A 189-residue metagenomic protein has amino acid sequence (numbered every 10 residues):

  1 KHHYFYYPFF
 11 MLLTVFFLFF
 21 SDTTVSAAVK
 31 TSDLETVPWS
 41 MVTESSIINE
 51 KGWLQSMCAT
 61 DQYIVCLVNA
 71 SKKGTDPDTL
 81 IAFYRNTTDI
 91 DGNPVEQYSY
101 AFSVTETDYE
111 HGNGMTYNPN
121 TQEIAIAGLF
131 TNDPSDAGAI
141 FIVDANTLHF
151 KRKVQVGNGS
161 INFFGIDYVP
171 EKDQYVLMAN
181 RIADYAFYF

Functional and structural regions predicted by a protein language model:
F17-V29: Sec-dependent signal peptide cleavage junction
A28-E50, Y98-S99: A short helix->beta-strand "capping" segment at the edge of beta-propeller domains
S45-D76: Beta-strand-rich domains and repeat architectures in extracellular enzymes and scaffolds, especially beta-propellers
E50-C58, T107-T116, N158-V169: Repeated scaffold domains used in trafficking and secretory/extracellular systems, primarily beta-propellers
D61-Q62, N120-Q122, K172-Y175: Short coil/turn segments that connect the beta-strands within blades of beta-propeller domains
N69-K72, G128-T131, A179-A183: Short loop/turn segments immediately following the C-termini of beta-strands
G74-Y84, D133-I142, A183-F189: Structural motif
I90-T121, G128: Blade-loop segments of beta-propeller domains
